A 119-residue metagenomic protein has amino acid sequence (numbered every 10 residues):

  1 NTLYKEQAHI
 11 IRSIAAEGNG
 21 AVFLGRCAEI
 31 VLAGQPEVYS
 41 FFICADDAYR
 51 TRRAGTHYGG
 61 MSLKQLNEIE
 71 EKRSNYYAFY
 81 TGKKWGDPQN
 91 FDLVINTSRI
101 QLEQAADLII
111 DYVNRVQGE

Functional and structural regions predicted by a protein language model:
N1-G20: ATP-dependent small-molecule kinase phosphotransfer cores that center on conserved nucleotide phosphate-binding segments
A8, L102-I110: Short, amphipathic alpha-helical "lid/cap" segments that border enzyme active or binding sites
G18, Q35-E37, F91: Short, well-ordered alpha-helix to beta-strand connector turns
A21, V38-S40, V94: Short, well-ordered beta-strand core segments
G25-I30: Short, polar loop motifs at secondary-structure junctions
G34-H57, L63-I69: Conserved phosphate-donor/acceptor-positioning beta-strand/loop module used by diverse small-molecule
G60-E103: Small-molecule kinase domains that catalyze NTP-dependent phosphoryl transfer to phosphate-bearing small molecules
V116-E119: C-terminal helical "lid" subdomain and adjoining coupling/linker elements of P-loop NTPases
